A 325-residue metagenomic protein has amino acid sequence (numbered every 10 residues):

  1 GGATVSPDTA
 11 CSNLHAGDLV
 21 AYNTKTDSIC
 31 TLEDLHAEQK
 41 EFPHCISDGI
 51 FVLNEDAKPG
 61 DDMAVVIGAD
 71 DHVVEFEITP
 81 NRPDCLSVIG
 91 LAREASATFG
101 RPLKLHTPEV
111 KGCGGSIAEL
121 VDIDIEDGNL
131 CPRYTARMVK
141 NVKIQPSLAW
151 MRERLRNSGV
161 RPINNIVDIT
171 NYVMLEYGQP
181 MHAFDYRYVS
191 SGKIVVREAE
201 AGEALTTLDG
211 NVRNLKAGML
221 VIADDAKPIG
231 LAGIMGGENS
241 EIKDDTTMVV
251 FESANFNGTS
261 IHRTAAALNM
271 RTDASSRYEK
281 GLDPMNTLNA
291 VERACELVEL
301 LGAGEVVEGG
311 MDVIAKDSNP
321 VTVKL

Functional and structural regions predicted by a protein language model:
G1, S6, T170-N239: Conserved mixed alpha/beta core segments that line enzyme active sites in large multi-domain catalysts
G1-G115, V250, A267-N269, D273 (+4 more regions): Phosphate-backbone binding interfaces of nucleic-acid-interacting proteins
A16-G17, I163, G218-L220: Loop/turn positions that initiate beta-strands
E38-V52, A64, M219-V321: Mobile "lid/hinge" segments at catalytic clefts and subdomain interfaces of large enzymes
D71-T79, P132-K140, D273-K280, K316-L325: Short, hydrophobic beta-strand segments
P80-G100, G159-D185, A226-T246, T287 (+1 more regions): Conserved phosphate/anionic-ligand binding catalytic regions in large, soluble enzymes, centered on
A95-E126, L301-L325: Terminal amphipathic helices with adjacent charged low-complexity linkers/tails
F99, L103-A204: Glycine/proline-enriched, intrinsically flexible loops and inter-domain linkers
